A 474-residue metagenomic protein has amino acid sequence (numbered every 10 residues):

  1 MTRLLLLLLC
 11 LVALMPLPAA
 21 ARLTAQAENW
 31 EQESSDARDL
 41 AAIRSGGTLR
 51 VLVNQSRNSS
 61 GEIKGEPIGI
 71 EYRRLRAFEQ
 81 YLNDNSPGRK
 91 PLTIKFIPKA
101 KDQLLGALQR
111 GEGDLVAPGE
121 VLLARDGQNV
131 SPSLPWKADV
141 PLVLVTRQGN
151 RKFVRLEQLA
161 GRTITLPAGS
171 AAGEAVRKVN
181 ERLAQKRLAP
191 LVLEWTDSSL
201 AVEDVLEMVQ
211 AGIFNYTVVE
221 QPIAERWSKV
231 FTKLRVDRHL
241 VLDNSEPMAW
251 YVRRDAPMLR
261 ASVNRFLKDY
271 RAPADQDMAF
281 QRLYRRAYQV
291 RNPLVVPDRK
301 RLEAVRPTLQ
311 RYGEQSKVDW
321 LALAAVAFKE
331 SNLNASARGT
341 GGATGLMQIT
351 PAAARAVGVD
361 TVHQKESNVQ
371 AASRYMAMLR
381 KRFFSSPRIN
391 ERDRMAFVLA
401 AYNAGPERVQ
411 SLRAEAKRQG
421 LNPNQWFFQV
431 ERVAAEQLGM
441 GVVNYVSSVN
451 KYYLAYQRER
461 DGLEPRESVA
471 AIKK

Functional and structural regions predicted by a protein language model:
L6-P16: Bacterial N-terminal signal peptides
L23-S45, G69-Y81, R147-G173, Q221 (+4 more regions): Extended ligand-binding regions for polar small-molecule ligands
E33, N58, I68, R76 (+8 more regions): Acidic, polar ligand-binding/catalytic clefts
R50-S59, K64-N85, V121, V140-L200 (+2 more regions): Bilobed "Venus flytrap"/periplasmic-binding protein-like clamshell domains and structurally analogous long
F78, L108-Q109, L159, V205-Q210 (+5 more regions): Hydrophobic residues within well-ordered alpha-helices
Y251, D393-R460: Catalytic and substrate-binding regions of cell-wall glycan-acting enzymes that process beta-1,4-linked
R285-N332, E366-V369, F383-P387, G462: Export/targeting segments at the very N-terminus of extracytoplasmic proteins
S336-D360, E366-M378, P423-Q425, V449: Substrate-binding/active-site groove segments that recognize and process beta-1,4-linked N-acetyl-hexosamine
